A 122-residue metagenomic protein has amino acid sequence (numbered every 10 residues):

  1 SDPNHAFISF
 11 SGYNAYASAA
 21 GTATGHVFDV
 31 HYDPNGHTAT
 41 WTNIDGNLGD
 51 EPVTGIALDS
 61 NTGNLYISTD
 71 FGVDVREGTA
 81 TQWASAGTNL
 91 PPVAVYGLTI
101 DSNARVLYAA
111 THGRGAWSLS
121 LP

Functional and structural regions predicted by a protein language model:
S1-P122: Extracellular glycan-interacting surfaces
